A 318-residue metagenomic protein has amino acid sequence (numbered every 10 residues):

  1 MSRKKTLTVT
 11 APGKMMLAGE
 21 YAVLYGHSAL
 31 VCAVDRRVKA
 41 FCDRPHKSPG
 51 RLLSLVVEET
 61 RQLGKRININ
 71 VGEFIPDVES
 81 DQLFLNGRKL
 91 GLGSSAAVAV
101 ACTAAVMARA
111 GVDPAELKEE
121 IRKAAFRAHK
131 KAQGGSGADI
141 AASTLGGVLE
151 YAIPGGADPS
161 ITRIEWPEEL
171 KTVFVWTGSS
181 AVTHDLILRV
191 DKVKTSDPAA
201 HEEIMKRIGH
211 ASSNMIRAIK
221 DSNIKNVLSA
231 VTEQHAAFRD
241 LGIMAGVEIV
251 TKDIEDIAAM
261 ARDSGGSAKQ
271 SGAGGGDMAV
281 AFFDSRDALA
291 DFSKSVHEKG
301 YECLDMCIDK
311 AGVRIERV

Functional and structural regions predicted by a protein language model:
S2-M16, V23-L24, V31-V34, K39-N70 (+5 more regions): C-terminal nucleotide
G91-P114: DPxDG-like acidic metal-binding loop motif
L92-S94, A268-S271: Short glycine/threonine-rich catalytic loop with a Thr-x-Gly-x-Asp
V98, M278-V280: Conserved short hydrophobic patches within well-ordered secondary structure
G272-D277: Short Gly/Ser/Thr- and Asp/Glu-enriched loop/turn motifs at secondary-structure junctions
